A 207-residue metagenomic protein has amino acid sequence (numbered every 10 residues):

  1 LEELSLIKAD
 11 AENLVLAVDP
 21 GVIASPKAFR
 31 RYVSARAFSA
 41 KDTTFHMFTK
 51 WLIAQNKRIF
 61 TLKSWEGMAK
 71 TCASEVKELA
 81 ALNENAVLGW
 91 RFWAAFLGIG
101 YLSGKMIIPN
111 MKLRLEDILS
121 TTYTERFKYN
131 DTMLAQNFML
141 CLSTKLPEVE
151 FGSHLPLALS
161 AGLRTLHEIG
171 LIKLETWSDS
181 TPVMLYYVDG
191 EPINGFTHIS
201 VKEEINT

Functional and structural regions predicted by a protein language model:
L1-T207: Donor-sugar nucleotide-binding helix/loop cap in glycosyltransferases
